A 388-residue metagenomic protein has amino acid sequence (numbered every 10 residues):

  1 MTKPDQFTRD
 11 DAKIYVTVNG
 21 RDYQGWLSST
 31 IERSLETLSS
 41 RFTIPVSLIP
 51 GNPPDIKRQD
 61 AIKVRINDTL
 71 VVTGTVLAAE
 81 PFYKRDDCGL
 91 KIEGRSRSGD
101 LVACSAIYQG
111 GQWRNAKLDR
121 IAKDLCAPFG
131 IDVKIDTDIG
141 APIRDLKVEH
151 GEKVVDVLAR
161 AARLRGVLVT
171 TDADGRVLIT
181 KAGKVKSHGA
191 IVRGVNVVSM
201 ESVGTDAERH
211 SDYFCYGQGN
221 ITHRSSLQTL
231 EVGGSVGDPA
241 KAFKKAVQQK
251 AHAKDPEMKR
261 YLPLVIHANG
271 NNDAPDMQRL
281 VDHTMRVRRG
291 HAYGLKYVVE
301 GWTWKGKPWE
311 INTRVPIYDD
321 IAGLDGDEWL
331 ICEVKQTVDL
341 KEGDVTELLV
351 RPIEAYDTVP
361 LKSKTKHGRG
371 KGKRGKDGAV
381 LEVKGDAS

Functional and structural regions predicted by a protein language model:
M1-A106, V192-S199, V203: Assembly/oligomerization scaffold segments
M1-F7, D87-I92, S96-L101, I135-H210: Short beta-strand-centered interaction patches in the first periplasmic/extracellular domains of large envelope
G20, T43-I44, G94, I107-K134 (+4 more regions): Amphipathic, non-transmembrane alpha-helical segments in extracytoplasmic/periplasmic proteins
Q24-D55, V198-S388: An acidic/polar, Gly/Ser/Thr-rich interaction patch typically located in mid-to-C-terminal regions of proteins
T43, K63, T75-L77, K91-R95 (+5 more regions): Soluble periplasmic/extracytoplasmic beta-strand elements of cell-envelope proteins
L77-R85, G183-V185, E328-L340: Short, compositionally biased
V102-Y108, G189-V192, E342-G343, V359-K364: Short, charged, solvent-exposed linker or helix-capping segments at domain edges/interfaces that act as flexible hinges
